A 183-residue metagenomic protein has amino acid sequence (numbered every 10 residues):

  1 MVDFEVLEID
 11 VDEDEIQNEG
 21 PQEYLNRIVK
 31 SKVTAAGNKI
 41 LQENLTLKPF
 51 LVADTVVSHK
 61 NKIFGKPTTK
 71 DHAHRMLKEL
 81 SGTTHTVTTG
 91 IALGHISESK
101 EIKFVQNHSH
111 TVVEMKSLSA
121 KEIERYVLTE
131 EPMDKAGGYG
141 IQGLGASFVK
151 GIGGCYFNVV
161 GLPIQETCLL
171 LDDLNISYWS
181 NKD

Functional and structural regions predicted by a protein language model:
M1-I28: N-terminal glycine-rich phosphate-binding loop and ensuing alpha1 helix
N18-D183: Anionic-ligand binding patches
